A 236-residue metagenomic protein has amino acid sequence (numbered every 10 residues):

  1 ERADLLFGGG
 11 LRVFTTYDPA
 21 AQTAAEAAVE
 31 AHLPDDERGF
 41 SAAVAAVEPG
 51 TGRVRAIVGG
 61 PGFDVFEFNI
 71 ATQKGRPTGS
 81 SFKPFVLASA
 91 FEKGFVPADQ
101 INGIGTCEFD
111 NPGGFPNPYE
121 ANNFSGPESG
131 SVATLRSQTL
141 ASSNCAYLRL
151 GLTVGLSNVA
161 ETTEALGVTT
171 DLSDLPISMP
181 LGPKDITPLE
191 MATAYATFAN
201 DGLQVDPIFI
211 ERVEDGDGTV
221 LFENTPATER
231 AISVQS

Functional and structural regions predicted by a protein language model:
E1-P19, E164-A165, T169-T170, I177-G182 (+2 more regions): Non-catalytic, structured segments within soluble enzyme domains
F7-V13, F66-Q73, N144, L175-M179: Glycine- and acidic
T15-D36, V44-A46, I57, F63-P77 (+4 more regions): A penicillin-recognizing enzyme superfamily signal
R38-F40, I101-G103, S173-L175: Short, glycine-/polar-rich solvent-exposed loops and beta-turns at beta-strand/coil boundaries
A46-P61, F91-F95, T106, S131 (+3 more regions): Glycine-rich, acidic and aromatic/proline-enriched surface loops and short helix-turn segments that act as binding
A88: Extracellular glycan-interaction surfaces
F95-V159, Q204, G216-S236: Conserved catalytic neighborhood of penicillin-recognizing serine enzymes
